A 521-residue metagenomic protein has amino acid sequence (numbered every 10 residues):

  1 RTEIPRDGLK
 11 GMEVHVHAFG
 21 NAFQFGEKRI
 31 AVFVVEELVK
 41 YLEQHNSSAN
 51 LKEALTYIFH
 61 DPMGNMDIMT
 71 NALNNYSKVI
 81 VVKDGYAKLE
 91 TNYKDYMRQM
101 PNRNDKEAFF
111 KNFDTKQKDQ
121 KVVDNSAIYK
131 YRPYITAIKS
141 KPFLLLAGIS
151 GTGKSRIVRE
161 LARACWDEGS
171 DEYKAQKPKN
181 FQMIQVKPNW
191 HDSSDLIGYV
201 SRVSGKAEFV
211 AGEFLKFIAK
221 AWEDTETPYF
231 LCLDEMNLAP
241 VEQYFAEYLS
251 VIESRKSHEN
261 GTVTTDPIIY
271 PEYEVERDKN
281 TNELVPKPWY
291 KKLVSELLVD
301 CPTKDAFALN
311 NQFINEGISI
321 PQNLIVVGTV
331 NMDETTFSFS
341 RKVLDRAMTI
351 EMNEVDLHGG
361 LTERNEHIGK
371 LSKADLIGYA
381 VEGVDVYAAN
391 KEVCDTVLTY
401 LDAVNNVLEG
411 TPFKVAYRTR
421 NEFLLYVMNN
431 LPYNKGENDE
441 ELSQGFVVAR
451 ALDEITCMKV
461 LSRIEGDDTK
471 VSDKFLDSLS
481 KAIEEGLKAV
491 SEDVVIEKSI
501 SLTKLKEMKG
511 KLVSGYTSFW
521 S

Functional and structural regions predicted by a protein language model:
T2-Q24, G64-D114: Charged low-complexity interaction tracts in eukaryotic proteins
G11-F23, Q117-V123, P228, D395-E409: Short amphipathic alpha-helical segments and their helix-coil junctions
G26-F59: Short amphipathic alpha-helical interface segments
A31-V35, L51, Y131, A211 (+10 more regions): Short runs of predominantly hydrophobic/aromatic residues within well-ordered alpha helices that form helix-helix
F33-Y41, R132-K141, K216, E422-N429 (+1 more regions): Short, hydrophobic/amphipathic alpha-helical patches that form generic packing surfaces within helical domains
N46-S47, F59-M63, P142, E253 (+3 more regions): Short alpha-helix boundary/capping elements
Q117-V381: AAA+ P-loop NTPase catalytic core and its hallmark functional loops
T362-S521: Alpha-helical lid/collar subdomain of P-loop NTPases
